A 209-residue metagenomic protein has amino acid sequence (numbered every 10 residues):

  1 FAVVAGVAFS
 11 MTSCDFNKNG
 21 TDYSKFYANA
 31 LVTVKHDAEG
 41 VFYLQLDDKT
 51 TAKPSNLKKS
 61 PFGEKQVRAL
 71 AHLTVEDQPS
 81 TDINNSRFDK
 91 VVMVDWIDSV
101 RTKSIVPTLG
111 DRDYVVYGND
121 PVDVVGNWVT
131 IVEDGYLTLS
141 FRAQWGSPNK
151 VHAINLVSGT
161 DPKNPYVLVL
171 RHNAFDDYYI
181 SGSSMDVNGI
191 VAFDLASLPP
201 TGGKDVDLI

Functional and structural regions predicted by a protein language model:
F1-V7: Sec-dependent N-terminal signal peptides
F9-S13: C-terminal motif of bacterial Sec signal peptides marking the signal peptidase cleavage site
D15-K18: Bacterial signal peptide processing site
T21: Cys/His-rich zinc-coordinating "finger/knuckle" motifs
S24-I209: First exposed extracellular module after export/assembly in secreted or surface-exposed proteins
